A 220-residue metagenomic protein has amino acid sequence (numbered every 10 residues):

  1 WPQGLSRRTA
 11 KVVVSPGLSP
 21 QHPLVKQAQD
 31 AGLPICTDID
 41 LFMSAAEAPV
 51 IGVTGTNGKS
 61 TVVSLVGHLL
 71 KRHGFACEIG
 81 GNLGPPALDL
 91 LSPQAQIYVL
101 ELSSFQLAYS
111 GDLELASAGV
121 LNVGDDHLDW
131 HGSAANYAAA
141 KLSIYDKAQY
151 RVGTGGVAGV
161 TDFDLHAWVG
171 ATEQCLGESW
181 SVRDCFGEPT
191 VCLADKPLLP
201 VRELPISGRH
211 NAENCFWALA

Functional and structural regions predicted by a protein language model:
W1-P2, P16-P20, I39-D40, N82-P85 (+3 more regions): Short, polar loop motifs at secondary-structure junctions
W1-T37, L41, S207, W217: N-terminal leader/targeting and accessory segments in enzymes
V12, V53, N82, E101 (+4 more regions): Residue-level signal for inorganic ion chemistry
D38-G80: Walker A (P-loop) phosphate-binding motif
A76, L198-A220: Nucleotide phosphate-binding/pyrophosphate-handling subdomain across enzymes that bind or process nucleotide phosphates
C77-Q94: Conserved substrate/cofactor phosphate-moiety recognition/catalytic segment in nucleotide-dependent phosphotransferases
P93-C175, L199-G208: Flexible active-site lid/hinge loop adjacent to a nucleotide/diphosphate and Mg2+-phosphate binding pocket
S179-L199: Acidic-glycine-rich active-site phosphate/pyrophosphate-binding loop
